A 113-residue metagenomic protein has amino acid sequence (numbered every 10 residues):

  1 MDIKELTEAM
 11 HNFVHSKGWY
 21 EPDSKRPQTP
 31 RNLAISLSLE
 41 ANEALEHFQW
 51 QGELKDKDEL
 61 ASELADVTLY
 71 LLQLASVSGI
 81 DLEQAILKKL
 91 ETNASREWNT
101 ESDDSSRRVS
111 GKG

Functional and structural regions predicted by a protein language model:
M1-L64, T68-G113: Flexible "arm" and connector segments at domain edges
